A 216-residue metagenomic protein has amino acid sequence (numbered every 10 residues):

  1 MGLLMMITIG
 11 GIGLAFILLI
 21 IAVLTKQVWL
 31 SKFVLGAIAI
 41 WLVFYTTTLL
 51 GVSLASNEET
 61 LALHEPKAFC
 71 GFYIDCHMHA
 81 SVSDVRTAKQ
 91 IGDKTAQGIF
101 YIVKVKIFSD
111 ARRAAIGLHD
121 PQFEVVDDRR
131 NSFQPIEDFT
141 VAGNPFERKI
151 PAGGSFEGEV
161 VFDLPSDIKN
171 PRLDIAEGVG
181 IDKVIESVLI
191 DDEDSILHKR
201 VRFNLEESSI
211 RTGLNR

Functional and structural regions predicted by a protein language model:
M1-S83, T95, D192-R216: Membrane engagement elements in two modes
A55-A115, H119-Q122, V126-D128, F133-Q134 (+1 more regions): Membrane-interface segments at or immediately adjacent to transmembrane helices that form the boundary between
H77-A80, G153, V161: A generic structural signal for ordered secondary structure
A80, F123, P171-L173, V201: A broad, low-specificity signal marking well-ordered, structured residues that form hydrophobic/aromatic
K94-T95, F108-E157, G180-R216: The feature marks short-to-medium sequence segments in extracytoplasmic or secretory-pathway proteins
F100-I102, S155-E159: Intrinsic-disorder/low-complexity, polar/charged segments enriched in Ser/Thr/Lys/Arg/Asp/Glu/Gln
V160-L189: Short, surface-exposed ligand- or partner-binding patches at beta-edge/loop junctions that are enriched in aromatics
